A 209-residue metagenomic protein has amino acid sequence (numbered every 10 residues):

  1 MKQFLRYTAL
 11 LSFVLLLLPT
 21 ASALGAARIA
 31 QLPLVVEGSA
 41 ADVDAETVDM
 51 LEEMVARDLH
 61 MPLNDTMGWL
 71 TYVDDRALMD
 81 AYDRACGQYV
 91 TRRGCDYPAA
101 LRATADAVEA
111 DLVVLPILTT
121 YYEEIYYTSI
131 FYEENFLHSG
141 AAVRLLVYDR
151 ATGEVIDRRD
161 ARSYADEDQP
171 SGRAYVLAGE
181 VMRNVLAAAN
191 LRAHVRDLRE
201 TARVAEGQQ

Functional and structural regions predicted by a protein language model:
M1-R6: Positively charged n-region of N-terminal signal peptides that target proteins for export
T8-T20: Bacterial N-terminal signal peptides
L24-S39, T104-V108, T120-E123, N135-Q209: C-terminal/domain-edge helix-coil "capping" segments
G38-I117, R150, E154-R158, E180-R192: N-terminal segment of the mature soluble domain
D44, V48, E52, E134 (+1 more regions): Alpha-helix initiation/capping motif
A81-Y82, Y122-I125: Short acidic/glycine-rich loop or secondary-structure boundary segments that cap or lie
Y127-Y132: Outer-membrane beta-barrel translocator domains and adjoining extracellular loop/strand segments of Gram-negative
